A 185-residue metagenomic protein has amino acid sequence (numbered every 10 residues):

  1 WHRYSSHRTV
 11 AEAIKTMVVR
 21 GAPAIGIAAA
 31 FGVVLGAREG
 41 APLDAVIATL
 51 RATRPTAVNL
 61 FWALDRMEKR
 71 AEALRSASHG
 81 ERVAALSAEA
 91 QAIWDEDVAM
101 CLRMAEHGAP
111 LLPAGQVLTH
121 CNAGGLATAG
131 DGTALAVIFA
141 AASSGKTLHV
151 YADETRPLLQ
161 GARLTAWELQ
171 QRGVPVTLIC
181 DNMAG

Functional and structural regions predicted by a protein language model:
W1-A77: Long amphipathic alpha-helical segments
H2-T9, D97-C101, R156-L158, R163-G185: Glycine-rich oxoanion-binding loops at beta->alpha junctions
I25, A29, Q116-N122: A short, small-residue-rich loop immediately preceding and capping a beta-strand
A29-A37, L64-M67, G108, A134-A141 (+1 more regions): Buried hydrophobic packing segments
F31, L50, A123-G125, E154-L159 (+1 more regions): Acidic, glycine-rich active-site loops and adjacent beta-strand->loop/helix elements that engage anionic groups
A48-Q116: C-terminal binding/interaction regions
L60-W62, V117-H120, V150-D153, V176-D181: General beta-strand structural signal in soluble alpha/beta enzymes
T128-L178: Glycine-rich phosphate/diphosphate-binding loop of Rossmann-like nucleotide-binding domains
